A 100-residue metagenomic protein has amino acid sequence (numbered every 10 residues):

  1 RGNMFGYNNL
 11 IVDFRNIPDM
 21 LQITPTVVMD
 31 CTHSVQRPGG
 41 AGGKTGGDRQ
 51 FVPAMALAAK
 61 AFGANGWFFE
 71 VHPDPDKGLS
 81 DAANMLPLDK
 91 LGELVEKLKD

Functional and structural regions predicted by a protein language model:
R1-V71: Catalytic alpha/beta core domains of metabolic enzymes, predominantly
D74-D100: C-terminal helical cap(s) of enzyme catalytic domains, especially alpha/beta-barrels
